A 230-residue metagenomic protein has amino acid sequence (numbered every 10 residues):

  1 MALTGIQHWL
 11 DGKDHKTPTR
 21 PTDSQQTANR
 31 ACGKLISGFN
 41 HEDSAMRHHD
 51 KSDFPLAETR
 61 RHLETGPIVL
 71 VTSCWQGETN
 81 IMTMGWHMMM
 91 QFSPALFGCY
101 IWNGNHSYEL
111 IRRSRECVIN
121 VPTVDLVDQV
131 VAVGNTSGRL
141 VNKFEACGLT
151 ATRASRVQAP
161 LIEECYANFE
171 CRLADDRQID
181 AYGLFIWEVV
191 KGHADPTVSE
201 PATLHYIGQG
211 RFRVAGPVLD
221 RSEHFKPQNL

Functional and structural regions predicted by a protein language model:
K13-K16, Q26: Charged/polar low-complexity intrinsically disordered segments
T22, T27-A28, A45: Intrinsic disorder/low-complexity segments
F39-L230: Basic, polyanion-binding surface patches
